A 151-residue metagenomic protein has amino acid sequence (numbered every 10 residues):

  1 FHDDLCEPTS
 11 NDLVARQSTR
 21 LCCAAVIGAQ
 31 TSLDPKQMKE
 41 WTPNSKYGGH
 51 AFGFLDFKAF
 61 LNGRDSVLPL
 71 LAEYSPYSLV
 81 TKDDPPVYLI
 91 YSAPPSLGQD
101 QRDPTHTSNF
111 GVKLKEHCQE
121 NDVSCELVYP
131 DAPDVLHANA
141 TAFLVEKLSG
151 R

Functional and structural regions predicted by a protein language model:
F1-W41: Primarily recognizes the serine-hydrolase "nucleophile elbow" in alpha/beta-hydrolase and SGNH/GDSL folds
H2-E7, P35-L79, P85, H106: Mobile cap/lid helix-loop segments that gate and shape the active-site cleft of serine hydrolases
D12, R64, L68, Q99-R102: Conserved short-loop catalytic and cofactor-binding motifs
L13-S18, Y77-T81, G150-R151: Surface-exposed acidic, glycine-flexible loop patches that form ligand/cofactor-binding and adhesion interfaces
Q17-C22, T81-V87, N121-V123: Short, proline-enriched alpha-helix->beta-strand connector loops that line the catalytic pocket of alpha/beta-hydrolase
G28, G53-L55, D131: Residues at the C-termini of beta-strands that transition into short coil/loop
G28-T31, D84, Y91: Generic secondary-structure microfeatures
V87-R102, S108-R151: C-terminal catalytic histidine-bearing segment of alpha/beta-hydrolase fold enzymes
